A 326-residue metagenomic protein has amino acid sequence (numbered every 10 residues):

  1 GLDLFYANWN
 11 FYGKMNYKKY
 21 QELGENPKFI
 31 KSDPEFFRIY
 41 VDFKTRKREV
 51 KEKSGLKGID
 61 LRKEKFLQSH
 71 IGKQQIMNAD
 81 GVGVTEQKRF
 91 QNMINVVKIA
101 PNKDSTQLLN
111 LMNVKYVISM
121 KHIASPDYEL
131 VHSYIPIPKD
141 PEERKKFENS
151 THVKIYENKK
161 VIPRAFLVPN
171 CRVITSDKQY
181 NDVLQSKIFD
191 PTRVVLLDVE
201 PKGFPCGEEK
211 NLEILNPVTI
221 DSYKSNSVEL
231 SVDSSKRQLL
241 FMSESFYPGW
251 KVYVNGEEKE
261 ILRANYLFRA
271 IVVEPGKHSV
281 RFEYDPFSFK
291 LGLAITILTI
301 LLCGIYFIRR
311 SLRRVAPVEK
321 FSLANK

Functional and structural regions predicted by a protein language model:
G1-N216, Y223-E229, R237, F241-S245 (+2 more regions): Conserved luminal/periplasmic juxtamembrane motif of membrane-embedded glycan-processing enzymes
K187-V315, F321-L323: Active-site-proximal, structured, solvent-exposed surfaces of multi-pass membrane proteins that position macromolecular
